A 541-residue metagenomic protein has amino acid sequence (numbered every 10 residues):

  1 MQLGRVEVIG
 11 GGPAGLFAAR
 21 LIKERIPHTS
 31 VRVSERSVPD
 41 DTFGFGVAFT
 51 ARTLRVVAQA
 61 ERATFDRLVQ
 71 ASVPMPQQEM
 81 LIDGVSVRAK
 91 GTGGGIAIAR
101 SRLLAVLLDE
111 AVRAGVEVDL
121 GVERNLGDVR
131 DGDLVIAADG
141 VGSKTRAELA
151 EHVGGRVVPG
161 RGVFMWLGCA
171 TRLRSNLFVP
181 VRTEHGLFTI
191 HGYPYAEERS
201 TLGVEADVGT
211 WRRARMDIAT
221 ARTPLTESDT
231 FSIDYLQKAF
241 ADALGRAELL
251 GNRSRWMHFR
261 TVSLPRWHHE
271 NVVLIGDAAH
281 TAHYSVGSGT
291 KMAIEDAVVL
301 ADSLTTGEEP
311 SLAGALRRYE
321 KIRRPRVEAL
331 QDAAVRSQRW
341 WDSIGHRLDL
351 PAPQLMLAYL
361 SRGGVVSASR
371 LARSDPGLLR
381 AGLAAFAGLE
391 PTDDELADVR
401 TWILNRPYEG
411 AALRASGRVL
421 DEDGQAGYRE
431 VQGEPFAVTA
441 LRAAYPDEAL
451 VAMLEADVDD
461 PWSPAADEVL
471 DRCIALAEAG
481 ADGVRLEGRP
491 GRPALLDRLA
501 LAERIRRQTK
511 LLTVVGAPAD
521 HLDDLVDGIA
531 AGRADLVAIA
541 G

Functional and structural regions predicted by a protein language model:
Q2, D302-V419: C-terminal helical "tail/cap" subdomain of flavin- and related membrane-associated enzymes
Q2-L3, T50-W166, F386-D398: Conserved N-terminal helical subregion
V8-R25, I136-A137, L167, R255-R336: Conserved mid-domain beta->alpha element of the FAD-binding
A14, P39, G142: Conserved Rossmann-like nucleotide-cofactor binding loop
K23-F43: Glycine-rich FAD pyrophosphate-binding loop
V38-V56: Conserved N-terminal glycine-rich FAD pyrophosphate-binding loop of Rossmann-like flavoproteins
T92, N176-M257, E309: Conserved FAD/dinucleotide-binding core of flavoprotein oxidoreductases
Y428-G541: Flavin-dependent oxidoreductase catalytic cores
